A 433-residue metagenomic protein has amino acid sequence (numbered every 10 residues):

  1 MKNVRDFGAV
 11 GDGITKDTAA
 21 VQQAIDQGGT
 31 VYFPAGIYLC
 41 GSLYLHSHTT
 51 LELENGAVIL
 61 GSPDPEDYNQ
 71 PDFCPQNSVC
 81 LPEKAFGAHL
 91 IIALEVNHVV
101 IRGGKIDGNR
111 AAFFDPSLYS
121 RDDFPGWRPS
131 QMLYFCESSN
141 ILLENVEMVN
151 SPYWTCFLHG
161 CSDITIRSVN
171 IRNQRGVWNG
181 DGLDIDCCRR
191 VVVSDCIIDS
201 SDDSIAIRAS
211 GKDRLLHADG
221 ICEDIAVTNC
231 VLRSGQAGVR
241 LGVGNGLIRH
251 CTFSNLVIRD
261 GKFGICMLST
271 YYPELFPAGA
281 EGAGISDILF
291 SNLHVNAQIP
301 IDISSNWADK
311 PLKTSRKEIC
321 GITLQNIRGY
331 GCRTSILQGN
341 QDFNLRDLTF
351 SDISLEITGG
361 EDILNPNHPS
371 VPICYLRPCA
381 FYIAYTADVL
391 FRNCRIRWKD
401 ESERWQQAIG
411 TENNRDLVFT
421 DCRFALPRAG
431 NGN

Functional and structural regions predicted by a protein language model:
M1-N433: Extracellular/periplasmic carbohydrate-active domains that bind, remodel, or depolymerize complex polysaccharides
